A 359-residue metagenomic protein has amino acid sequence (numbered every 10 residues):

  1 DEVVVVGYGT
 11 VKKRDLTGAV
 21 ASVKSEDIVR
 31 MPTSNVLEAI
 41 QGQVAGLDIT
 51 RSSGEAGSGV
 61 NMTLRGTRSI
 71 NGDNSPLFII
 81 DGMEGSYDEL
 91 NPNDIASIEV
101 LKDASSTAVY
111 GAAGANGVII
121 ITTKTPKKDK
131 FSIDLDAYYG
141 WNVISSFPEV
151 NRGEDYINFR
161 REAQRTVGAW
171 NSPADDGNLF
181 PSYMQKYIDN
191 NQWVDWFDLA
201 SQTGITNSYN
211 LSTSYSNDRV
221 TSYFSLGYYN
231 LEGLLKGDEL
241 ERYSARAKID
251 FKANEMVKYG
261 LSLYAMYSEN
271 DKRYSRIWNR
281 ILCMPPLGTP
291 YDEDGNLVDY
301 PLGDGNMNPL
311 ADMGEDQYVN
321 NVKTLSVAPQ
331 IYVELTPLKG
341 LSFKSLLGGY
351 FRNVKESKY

Functional and structural regions predicted by a protein language model:
D1-R246, F251-N254, K258-G260, Y264 (+1 more regions): Short, small/polar-rich motifs associated with maturation and membrane association, primarily at protein termini
I40, A45, P285-P286, G295 (+1 more regions): Proline-centered flexible-loop/turn and helix-kink motifs
K124, G303-G305: Secondary-structure transition/turn motif
S145-L179, A265-G303, K358: A surface-exposed, glycine/aromatic-enriched loop/edge motif typical of exported proteins
N191-Q192, N308-G314: Short glycine/proline-rich turn/loop motifs
Q202-D218, G227-Y229, D312-K358: Outer-membrane beta-barrel transmembrane strands
S262-Y267, E334: Short, basic/low-complexity N-terminal boundary segments at the transition from targeting/disordered tails
